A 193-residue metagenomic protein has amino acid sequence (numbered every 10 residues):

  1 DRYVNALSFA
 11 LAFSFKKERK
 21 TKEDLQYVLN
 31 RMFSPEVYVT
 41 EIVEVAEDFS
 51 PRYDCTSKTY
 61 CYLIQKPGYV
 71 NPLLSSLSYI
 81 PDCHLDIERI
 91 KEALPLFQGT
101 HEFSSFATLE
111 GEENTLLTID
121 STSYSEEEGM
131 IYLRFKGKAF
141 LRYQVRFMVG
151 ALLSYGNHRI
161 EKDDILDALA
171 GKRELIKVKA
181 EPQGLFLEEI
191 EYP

Functional and structural regions predicted by a protein language model:
R2-P193: Structured-RNA-binding interfaces characteristic of tRNA pseudouridine synthases
